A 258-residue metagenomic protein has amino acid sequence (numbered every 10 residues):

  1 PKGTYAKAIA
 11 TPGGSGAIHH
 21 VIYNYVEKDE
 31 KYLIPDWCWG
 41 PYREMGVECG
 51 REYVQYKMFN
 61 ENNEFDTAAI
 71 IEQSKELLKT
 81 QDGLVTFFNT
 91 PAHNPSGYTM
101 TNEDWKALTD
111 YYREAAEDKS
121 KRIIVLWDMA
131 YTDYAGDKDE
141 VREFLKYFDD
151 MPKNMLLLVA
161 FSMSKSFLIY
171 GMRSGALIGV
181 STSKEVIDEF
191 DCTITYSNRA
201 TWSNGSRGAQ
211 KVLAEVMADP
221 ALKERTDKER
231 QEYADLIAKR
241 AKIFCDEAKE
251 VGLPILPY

Functional and structural regions predicted by a protein language model:
P1-S120, T132-M151: Conserved core of the PLP fold type I
K2-A6, E185, K223-R225, I255-Y258: Short, surface-exposed acidic
V47, E61-I71, W105, Y111-E114 (+7 more regions): Localized chelating/binding microdomains that coordinate divalent metal ions or stabilize phosphate-bearing
I123: ATP-dependent phospho-/nucleotidyl transfer catalytic cores
L126: Generic enzyme active-site microenvironment
M129: Walker B catalytic acidic pair
D149-A234: Conserved core segment of the aminotransferase class I/II
R207, D227-A248, L253-Y258: Conserved glycine-rich beta-strand-loop-beta hairpin in the small C-terminal domain of fold type I
